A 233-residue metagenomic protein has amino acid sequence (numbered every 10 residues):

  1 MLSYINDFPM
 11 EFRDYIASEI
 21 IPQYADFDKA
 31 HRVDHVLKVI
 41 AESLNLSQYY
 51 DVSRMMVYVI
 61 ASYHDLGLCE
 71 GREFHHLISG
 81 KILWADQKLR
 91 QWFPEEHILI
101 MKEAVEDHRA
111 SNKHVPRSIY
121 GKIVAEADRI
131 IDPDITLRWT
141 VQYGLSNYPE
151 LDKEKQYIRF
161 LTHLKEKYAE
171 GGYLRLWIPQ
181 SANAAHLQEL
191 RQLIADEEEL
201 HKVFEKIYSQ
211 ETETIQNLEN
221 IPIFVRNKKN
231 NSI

Functional and structural regions predicted by a protein language model:
L2-D7, A25-D51, Y63, K113-I233: Divalent metal-dependent phosphate-bond-processing catalytic cores, especially two-metal-ion Mg2+/Mn2+ enzymes that act
S3-P22: Short alpha-helical hairpin
D14-S18, V36-I40, M55, V59-I60: Short amphipathic alpha-helical segments
Y24-D26, R72-H76, K88-F93, H108: Acidic catalytic motifs of isoprenoid enzymes
V39-L44, F74-L89: An active-site-proximal "capping" alpha-helix that borders the catalytic cofactor pocket
S53-G71, H75-S79, L99-A110: His-Asp-centered metal-binding catalytic motifs of divalent-metal-dependent phosphohydrolases/nucleases
I82-R117: Hydrophobic, well-structured mid-protein blocks that either form specific transmembrane helices
